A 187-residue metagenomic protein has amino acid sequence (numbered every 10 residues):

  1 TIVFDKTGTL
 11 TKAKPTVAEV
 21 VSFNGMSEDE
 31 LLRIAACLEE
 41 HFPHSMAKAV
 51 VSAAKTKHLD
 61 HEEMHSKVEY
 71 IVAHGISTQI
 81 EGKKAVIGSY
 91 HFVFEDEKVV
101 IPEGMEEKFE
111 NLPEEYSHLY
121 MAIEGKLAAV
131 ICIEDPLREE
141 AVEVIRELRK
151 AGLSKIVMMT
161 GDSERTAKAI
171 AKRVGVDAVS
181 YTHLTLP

Functional and structural regions predicted by a protein language model:
T1-L184: Cytosolic catalytic headpiece
